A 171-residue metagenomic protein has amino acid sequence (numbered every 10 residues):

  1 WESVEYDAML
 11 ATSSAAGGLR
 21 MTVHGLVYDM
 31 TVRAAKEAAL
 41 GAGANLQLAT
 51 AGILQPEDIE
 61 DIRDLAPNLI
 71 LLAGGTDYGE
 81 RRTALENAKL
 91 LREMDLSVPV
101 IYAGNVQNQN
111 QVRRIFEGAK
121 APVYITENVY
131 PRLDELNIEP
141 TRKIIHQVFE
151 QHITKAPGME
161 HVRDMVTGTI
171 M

Functional and structural regions predicted by a protein language model:
W1-M171: Nucleotide/phosphate-binding catalytic cleft detector across ATP-hydrolyzing and phosphate-transferring enzymes
